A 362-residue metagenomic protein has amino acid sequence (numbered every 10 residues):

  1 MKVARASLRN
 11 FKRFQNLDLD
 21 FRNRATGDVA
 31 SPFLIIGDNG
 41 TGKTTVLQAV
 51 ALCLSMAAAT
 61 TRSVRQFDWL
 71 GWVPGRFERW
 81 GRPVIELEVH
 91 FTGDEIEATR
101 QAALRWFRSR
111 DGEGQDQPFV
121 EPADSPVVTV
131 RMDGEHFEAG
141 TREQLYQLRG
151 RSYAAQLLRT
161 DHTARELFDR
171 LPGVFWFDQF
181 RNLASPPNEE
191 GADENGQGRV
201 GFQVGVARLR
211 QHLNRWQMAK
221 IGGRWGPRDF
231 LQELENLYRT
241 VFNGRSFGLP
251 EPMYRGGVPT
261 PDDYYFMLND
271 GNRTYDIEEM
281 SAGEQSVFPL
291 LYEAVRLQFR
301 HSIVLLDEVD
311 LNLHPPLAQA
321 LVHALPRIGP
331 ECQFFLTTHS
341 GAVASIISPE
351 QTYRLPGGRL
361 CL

Functional and structural regions predicted by a protein language model:
M1, P316-L362: C-terminal lobe/lid and adjacent interdomain/linker elements of RecA-like ASCE P-loop ATPase modules
M1-S55, P326: Pre-Walker A-like glycine/lysine-rich segment at the N-terminus of P-loop NTPase domains
K2, R181-M280, Q285, Y292-S302 (+1 more regions): Extended helical coiled-coil dimerization/tether regions that scaffold and oligomerize large DNA-maintenance assemblies
V29-G71, T99, S281, V287-E293 (+1 more regions): Phosphate-binding glycine-rich loops of NTP-binding sites
A49-D124: Conserved P-loop NTP-binding catalytic core
S109-F242: Coupling/switch segment of ABC-type P-loop NTPase heads
D307-V309: Walker B catalytic acidic pair
